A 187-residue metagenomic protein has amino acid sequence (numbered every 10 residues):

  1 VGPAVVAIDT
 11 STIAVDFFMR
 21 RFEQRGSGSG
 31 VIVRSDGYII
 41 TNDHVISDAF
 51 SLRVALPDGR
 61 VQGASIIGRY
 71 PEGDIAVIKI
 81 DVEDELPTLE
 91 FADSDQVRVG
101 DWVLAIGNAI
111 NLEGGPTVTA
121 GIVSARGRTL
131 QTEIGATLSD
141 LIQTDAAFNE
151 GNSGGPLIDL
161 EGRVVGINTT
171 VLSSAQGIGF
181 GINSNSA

Functional and structural regions predicted by a protein language model:
V1-A187: Serine-dependent protease modules
